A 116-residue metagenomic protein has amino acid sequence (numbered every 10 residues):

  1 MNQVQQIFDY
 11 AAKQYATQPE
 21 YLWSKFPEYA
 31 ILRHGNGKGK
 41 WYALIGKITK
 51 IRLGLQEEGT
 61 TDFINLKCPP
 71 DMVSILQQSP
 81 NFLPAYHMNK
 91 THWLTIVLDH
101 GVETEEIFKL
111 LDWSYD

Functional and structural regions predicted by a protein language model:
M1-D116: Charge-dense, helix-prone N-terminal extensions
